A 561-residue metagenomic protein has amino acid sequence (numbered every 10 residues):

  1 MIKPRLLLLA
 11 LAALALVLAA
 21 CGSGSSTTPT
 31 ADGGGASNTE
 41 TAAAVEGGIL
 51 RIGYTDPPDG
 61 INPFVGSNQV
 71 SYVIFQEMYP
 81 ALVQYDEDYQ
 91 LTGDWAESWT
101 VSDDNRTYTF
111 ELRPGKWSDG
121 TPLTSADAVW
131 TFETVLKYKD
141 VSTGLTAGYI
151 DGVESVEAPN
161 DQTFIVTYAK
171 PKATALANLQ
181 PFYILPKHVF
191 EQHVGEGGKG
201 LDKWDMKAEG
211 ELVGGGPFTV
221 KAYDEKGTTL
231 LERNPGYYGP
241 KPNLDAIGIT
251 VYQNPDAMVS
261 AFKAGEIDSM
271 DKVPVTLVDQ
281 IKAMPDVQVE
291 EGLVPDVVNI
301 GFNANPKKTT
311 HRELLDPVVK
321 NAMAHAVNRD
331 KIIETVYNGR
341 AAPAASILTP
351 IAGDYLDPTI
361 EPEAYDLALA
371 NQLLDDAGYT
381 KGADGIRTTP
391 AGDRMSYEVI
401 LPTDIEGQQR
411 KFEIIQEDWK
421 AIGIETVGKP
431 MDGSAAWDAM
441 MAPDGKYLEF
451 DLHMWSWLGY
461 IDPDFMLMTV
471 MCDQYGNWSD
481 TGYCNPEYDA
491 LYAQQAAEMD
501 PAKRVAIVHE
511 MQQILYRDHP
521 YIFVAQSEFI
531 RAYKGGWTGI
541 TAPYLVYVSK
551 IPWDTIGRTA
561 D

Functional and structural regions predicted by a protein language model:
V17-A20: C-terminal motif of bacterial Sec signal peptides marking the signal peptidase cleavage site
G53-D103, E133, V213-G215: N-terminal lobe/hinge region of extracytoplasmic solute-binding protein
D86, Q90, F182-P242, A246 (+2 more regions): Gly/Pro-rich hinge or "lid" segments in bacterial periplasmic/extracellular proteins
E97-V141, P159, I165, M258-A261 (+1 more regions): Aromatic- and charge-enriched surface segment that lines or borders ligand/interaction sites
T124-T131, D161-T167, G216-P217, D245-A246 (+5 more regions): Alpha-helical secondary-structure segments
A147-E196: Surface-exposed binding/hinge segments that line and control ligand-binding clefts or catalytic entry sites
M206, N234-Q280, E413-Q416, E425-V427 (+1 more regions): Ligand-site clamp/hinge motif
D224, T228, P235, P295-V298 (+4 more regions): Detector for C-terminal structural segments
